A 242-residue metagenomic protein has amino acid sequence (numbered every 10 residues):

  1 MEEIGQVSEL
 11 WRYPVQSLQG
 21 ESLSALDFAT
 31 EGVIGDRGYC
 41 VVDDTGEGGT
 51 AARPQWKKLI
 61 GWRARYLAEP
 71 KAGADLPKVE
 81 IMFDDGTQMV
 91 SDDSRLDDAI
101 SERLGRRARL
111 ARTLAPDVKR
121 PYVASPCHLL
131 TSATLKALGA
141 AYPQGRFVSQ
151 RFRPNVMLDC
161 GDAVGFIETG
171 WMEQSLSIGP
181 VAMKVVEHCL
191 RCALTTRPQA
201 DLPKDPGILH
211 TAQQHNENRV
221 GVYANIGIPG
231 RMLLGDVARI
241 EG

Functional and structural regions predicted by a protein language model:
M1-G242: Metal-cofactor-dependent catalytic cores
